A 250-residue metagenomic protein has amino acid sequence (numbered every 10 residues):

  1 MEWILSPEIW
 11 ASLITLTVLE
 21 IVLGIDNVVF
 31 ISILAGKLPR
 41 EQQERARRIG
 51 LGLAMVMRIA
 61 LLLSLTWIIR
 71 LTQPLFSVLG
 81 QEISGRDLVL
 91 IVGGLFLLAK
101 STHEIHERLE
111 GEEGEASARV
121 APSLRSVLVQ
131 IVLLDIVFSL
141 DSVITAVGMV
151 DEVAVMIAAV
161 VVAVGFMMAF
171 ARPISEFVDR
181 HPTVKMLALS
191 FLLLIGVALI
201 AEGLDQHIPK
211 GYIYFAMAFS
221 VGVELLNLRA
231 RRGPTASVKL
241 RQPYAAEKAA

Functional and structural regions predicted by a protein language model:
M1-A250: Multi-pass alpha-helical transmembrane bundle typical of ion/small-solute transporters and intramembrane aspartyl
